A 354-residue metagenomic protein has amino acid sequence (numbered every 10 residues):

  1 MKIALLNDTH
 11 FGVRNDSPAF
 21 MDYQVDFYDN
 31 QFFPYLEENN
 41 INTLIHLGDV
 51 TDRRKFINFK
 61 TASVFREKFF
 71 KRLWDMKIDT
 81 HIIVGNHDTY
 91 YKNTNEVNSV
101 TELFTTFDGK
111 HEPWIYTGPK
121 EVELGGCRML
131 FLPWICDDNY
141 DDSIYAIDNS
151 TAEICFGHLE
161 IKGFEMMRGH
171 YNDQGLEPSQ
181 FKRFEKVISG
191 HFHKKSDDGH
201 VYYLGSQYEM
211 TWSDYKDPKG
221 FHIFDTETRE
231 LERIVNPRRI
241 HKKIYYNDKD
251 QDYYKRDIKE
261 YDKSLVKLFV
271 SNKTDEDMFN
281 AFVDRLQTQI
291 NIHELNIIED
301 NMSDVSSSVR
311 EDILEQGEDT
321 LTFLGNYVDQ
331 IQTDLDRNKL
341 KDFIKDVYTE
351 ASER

Functional and structural regions predicted by a protein language model:
K2-V13, G126-I135, I154-H158, Y202-G205: Active-site-proximal beta-strand elements of phosphoester/diester hydrolases
D8, L44, D49, F65 (+7 more regions): Divalent metal-coordination and catalytic microenvironments
T9, V13-K120, Q180-F184: Core catalytic region of metal-dependent phosphoesterases/phosphodiesterases, especially metallo-beta-lactamase-like
H10-R14, D52-K55, I82-N93, V122 (+4 more regions): Active-site environment of divalent metal-dependent phosphoester hydrolases
F65, D88-S179: Conserved catalytic scaffold of divalent metal-dependent phosphoesterases
L73-M76, A146-N149, P178-R183, I258-Y261: Short, conserved loop/helix-junction motifs that constitute active-site signature segments in enzyme catalytic cores
M167-L231: Conserved beta-sheet core of the metallophosphoesterase superfamily
T226-R354: Accessory, non-catalytic peripheral segments of nucleic-acid enzymes
